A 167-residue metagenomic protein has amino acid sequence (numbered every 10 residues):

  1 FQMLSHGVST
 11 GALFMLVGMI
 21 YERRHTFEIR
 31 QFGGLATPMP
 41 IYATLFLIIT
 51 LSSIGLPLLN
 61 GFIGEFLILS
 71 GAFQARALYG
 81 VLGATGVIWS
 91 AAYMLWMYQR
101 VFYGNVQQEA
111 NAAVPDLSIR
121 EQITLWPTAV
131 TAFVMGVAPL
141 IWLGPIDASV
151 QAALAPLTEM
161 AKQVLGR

Functional and structural regions predicted by a protein language model:
F1-D116: Functional transmembrane alpha-helices
T37-Y42, M94-R167: Cytoplasmic/organellar membrane-interface segments at the starts of transmembrane helices in multi-pass inner-membrane
